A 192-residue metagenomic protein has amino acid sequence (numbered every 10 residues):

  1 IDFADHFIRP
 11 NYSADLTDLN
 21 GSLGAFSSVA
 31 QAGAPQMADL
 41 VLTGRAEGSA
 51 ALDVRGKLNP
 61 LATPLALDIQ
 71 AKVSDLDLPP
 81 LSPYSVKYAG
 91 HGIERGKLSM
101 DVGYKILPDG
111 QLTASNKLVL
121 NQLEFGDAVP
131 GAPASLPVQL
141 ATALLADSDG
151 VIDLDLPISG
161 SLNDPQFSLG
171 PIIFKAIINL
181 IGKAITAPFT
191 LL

Functional and structural regions predicted by a protein language model:
D2-D164, G170-L192: Small-residue helix/turn framework positions
